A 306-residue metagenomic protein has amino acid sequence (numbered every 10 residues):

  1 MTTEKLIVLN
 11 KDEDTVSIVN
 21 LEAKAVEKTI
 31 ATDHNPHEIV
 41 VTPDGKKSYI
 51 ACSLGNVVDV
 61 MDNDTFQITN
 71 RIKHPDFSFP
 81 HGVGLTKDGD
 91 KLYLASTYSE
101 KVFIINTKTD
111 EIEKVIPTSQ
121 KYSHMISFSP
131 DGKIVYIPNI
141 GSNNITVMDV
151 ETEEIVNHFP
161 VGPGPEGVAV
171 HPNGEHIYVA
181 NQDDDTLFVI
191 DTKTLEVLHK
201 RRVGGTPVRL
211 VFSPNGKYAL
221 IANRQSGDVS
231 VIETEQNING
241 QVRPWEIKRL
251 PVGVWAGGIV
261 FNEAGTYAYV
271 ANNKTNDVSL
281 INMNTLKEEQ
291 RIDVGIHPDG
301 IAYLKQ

Functional and structural regions predicted by a protein language model:
M1-Q306: Predominantly soluble domains enriched in secretory-pathway, periplasmic, or organellar proteins
